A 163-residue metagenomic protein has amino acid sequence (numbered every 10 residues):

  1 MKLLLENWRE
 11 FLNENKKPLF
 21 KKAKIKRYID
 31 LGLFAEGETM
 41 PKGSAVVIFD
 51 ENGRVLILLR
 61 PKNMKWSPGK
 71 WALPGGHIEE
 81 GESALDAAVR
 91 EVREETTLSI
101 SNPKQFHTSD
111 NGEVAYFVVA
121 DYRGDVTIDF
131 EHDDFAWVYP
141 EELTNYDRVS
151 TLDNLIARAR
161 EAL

Functional and structural regions predicted by a protein language model:
M1-K16: Short acidic, low-complexity intrinsically disordered linear motifs used for protein-protein interactions
K2, A72, W137: Short aromatic/basic micro-patch
A23-L56, G112: Conserved N-terminal beta-strand and adjoining loop/helix that marks the start of the Nudix/MutT-like hydrolase domain
E38, K62-N63, T108-D110: Short polar/acidic secondary-structure junctions
I48-F49, I57, V119, W137: Conserved hydrophobic "DFG−1" position in protein kinase catalytic cores
M64-G69: A conserved beta-turn-beta hairpin within the catalytic core of GNAT-like acetyltransferases that forms part
G76-A162: Unchanged
